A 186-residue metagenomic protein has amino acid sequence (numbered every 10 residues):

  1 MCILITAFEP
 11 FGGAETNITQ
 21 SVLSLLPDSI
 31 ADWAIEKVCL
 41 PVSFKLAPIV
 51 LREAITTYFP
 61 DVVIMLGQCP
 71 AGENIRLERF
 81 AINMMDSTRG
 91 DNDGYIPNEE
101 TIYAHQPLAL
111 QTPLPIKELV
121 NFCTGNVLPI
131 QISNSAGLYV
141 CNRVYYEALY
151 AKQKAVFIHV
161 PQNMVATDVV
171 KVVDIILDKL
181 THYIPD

Functional and structural regions predicted by a protein language model:
M1-A136, L149-Q153, L180-P185: N-terminal catalytic or cofactor-binding beta/alpha core of small enzyme domains
Y139-T181: Active-site-adjacent mobile loop/cap segments within catalytic or ligand-binding domains
